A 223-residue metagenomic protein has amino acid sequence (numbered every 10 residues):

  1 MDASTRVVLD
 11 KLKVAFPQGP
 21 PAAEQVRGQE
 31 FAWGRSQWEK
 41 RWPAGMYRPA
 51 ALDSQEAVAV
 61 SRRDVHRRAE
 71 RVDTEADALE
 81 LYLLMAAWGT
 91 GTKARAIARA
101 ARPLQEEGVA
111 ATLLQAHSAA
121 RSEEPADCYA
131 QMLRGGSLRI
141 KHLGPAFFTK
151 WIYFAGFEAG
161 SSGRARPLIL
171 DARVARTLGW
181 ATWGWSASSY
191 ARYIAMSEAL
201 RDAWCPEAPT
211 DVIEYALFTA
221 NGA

Functional and structural regions predicted by a protein language model:
M1-A44, A146-T149, G156-A223: C-terminal accessory module of base-excision DNA glycosylases/AP lyases that mediates lesion recognition and DNA
M1-A98: Structure-specific DNA junction-binding interface
E56-R62, A126-A130, R192: Short acidic alpha-helix initiation/capping motifs at coil-to-helix transition points, especially at protein N-termini
D73-E80, L84-K141: Helix-hairpin-helix/helix-loop-helix acidic hairpins
T90-T92, F154, F218: Short, solvent-exposed loop/turn segments at secondary-structure junctions
S137-I152: Amphipathic alpha-helical packing elements
